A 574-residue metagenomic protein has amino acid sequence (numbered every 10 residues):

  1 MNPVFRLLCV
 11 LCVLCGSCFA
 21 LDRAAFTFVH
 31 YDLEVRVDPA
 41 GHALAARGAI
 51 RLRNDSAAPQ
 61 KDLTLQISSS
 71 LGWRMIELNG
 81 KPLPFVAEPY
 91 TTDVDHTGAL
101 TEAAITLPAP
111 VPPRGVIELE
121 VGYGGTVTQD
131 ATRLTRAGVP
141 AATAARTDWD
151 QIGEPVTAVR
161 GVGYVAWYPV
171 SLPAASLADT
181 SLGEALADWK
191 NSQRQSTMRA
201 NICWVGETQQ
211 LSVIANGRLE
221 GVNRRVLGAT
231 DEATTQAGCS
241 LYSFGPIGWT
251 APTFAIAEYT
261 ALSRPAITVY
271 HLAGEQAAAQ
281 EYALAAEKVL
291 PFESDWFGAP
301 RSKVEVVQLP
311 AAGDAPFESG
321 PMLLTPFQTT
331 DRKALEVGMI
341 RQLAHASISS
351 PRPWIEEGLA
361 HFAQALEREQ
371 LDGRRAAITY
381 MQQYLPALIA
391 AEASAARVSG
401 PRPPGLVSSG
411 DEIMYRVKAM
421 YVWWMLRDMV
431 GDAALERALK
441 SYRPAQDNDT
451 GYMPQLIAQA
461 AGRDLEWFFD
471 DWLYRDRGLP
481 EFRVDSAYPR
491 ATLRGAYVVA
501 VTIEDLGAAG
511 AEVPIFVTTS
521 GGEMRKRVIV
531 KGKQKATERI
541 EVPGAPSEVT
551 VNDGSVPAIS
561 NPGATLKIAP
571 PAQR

Functional and structural regions predicted by a protein language model:
C18-A45, R74, E466-W467, W472: N-terminal, polar/Ser/Thr-rich
G48, Q193, A200-L211, Q236-F244 (+1 more regions): Zn2+-dependent metallopeptidase catalytic core
L71-D148, A185-K190, A229-E232, Q534-A545 (+1 more regions): A surface-exposed beta-strand-loop module
M75-E77, L211-I214, L465, E481 (+1 more regions): Beta-strand-rich binding/interaction modules
A103, L119-W249: Extended, low-hydrophobicity, Ser/Thr/Pro/Gly-biased non-transmembrane segments
A255-I355, L359, A363, A558: Juxtacatalytic substrate-recognition/specificity segment
R301, E412-G495: Amphipathic alpha-helical substructures
P353-V430: Acidic/His/Gly-enriched intrinsically disordered linker/tail segments that often contain short helix/coil "MoRF-like"
